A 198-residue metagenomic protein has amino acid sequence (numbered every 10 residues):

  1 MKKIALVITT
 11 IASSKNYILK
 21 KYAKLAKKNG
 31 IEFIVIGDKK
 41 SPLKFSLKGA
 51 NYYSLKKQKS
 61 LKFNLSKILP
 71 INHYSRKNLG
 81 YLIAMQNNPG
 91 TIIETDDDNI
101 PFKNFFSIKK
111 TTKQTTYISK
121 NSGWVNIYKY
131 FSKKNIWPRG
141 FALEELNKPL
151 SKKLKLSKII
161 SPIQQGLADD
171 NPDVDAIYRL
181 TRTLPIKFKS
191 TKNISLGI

Functional and structural regions predicted by a protein language model:
M1-E32: N-proximal low-complexity "stem/linker" segments adjacent to membrane-targeting elements
Y17, Y22, Y52-Y53, Y74 (+5 more regions): Sequence-level detector for tyrosine residue identity
I34-I36: Short internal beta-strands
D38-P89, K103-T116: Active-site-proximal specificity loops/subdomain of glycosyltransferases
K59-S60, N64, F102-I198: Conserved catalytic core of nucleotide-sugar-dependent glycosyltransferases
I92: Short aromatic/hydrophobic "clamp" motif used to bind/position activated sugar donors
T95: Catalytic metal- and UDP-sugar-binding loop of GT-A-like glycosyltransferases, i.e., residues flanking the conserved
D98-I100: Acidic metal-phosphate-binding loop of nucleotide-sugar-dependent transferases
